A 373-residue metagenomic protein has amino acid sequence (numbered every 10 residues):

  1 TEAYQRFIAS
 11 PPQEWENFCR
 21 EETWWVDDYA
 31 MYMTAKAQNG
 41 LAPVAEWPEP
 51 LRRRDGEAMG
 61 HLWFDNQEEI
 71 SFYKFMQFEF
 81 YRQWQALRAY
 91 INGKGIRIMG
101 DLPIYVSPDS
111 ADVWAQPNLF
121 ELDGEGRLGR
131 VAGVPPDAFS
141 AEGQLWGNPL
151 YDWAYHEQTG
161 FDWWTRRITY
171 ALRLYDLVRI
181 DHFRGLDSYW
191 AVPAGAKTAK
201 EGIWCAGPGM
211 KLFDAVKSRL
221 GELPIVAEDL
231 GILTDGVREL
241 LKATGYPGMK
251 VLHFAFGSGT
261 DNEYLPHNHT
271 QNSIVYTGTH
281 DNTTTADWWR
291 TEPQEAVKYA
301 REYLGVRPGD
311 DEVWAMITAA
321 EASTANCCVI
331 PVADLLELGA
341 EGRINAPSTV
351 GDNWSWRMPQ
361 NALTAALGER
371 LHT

Functional and structural regions predicted by a protein language model:
T1-Y81, V106-V329, A333-L335, G339 (+1 more regions): Alpha-amylase-like alpha-glycosidases and glucanotransferases acting on alpha-linked glucans and related
Y73-K74, F78-Y105: Conserved, well-ordered alpha-helix/loop/beta-strand core segments that scaffold catalytic motifs
A89, G93, S218, E369: Replace "anionic and nucleotidyl ligands
A365-T373: C-terminal accessory segments of extracellular proteins
